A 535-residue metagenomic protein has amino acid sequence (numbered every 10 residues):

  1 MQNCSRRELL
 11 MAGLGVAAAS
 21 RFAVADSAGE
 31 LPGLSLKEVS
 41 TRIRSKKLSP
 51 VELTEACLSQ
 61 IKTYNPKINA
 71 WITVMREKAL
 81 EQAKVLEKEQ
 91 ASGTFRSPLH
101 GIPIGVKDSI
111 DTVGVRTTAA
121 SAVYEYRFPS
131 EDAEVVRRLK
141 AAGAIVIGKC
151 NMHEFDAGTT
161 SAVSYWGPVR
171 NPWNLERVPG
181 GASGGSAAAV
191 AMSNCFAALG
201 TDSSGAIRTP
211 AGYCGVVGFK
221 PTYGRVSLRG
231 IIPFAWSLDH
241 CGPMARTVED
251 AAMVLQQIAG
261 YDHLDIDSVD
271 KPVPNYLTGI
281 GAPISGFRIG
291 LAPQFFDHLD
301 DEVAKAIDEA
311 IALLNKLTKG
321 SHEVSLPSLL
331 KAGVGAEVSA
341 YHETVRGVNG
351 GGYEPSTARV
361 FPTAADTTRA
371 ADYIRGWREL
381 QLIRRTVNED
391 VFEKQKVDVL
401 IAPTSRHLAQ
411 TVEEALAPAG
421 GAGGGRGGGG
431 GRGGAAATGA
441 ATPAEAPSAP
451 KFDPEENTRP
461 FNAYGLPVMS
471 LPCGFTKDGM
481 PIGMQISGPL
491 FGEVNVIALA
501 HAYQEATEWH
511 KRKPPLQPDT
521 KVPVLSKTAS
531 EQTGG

Functional and structural regions predicted by a protein language model:
M1-V16: N-terminal secretory signal peptides and thylakoid transit peptides that target proteins across membranes
L10, T63, A141, A191-P293 (+10 more regions): Structural helix-boundary/capping segments
F22, S27-S204, A310, F392 (+2 more regions): Gly/Ser-rich catalytic/binding loops embedded in alpha/beta enzyme cores
V39-S45, Y124-R127, D239-R246, F295 (+2 more regions): Short, well-ordered beta-strand elements within core beta-sheets of diverse protein domains
P50-E55, K84, R138, N275 (+4 more regions): Acyltransferase
L99-A119, L277-A292, A332-D398, T404-H407 (+3 more regions): Short helix-loop capping/hinge segments that flank enzyme active sites or metal/cofactor-binding pockets
A120, E125, D300-D301, Q410-A417: Glycine/threonine-rich flexible loop motifs
K319-A332, P362-T363: Short connector loops at secondary-structure junctions
